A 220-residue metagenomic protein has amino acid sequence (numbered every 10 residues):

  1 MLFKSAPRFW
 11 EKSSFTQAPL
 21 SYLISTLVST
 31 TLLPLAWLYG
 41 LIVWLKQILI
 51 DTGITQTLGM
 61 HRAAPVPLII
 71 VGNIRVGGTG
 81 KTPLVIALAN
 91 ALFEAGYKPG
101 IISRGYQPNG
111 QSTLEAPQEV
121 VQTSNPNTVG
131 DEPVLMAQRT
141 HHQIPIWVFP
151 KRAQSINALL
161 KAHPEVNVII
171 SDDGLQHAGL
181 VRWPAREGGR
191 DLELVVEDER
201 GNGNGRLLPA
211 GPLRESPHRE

Functional and structural regions predicted by a protein language model:
L2, R8, K12, I48 (+6 more regions): P-loop NTP-binding module
L2-P65: A transmembrane-helix-recognition feature enriched in membrane-embedded lipid enzymes and envelope glyco-/phospholipid
W10, V71, L92, P99-I102 (+4 more regions): Generic structural hydrophobic/aromatic packing signal, biased to beta-strands
S25, P83-I86, D172: Generic detector of contiguous secondary-structure segments
A36-V43, I69, I86, N90 (+1 more regions): N-terminal, well-ordered alpha-helical segments
Q47-Q122: Walker A (P-loop) phosphate-binding motif
Y106-E220: Phosphate/Mg2+-binding loops and adjacent switch elements in nucleotide/diphosphate-handling enzyme cores
